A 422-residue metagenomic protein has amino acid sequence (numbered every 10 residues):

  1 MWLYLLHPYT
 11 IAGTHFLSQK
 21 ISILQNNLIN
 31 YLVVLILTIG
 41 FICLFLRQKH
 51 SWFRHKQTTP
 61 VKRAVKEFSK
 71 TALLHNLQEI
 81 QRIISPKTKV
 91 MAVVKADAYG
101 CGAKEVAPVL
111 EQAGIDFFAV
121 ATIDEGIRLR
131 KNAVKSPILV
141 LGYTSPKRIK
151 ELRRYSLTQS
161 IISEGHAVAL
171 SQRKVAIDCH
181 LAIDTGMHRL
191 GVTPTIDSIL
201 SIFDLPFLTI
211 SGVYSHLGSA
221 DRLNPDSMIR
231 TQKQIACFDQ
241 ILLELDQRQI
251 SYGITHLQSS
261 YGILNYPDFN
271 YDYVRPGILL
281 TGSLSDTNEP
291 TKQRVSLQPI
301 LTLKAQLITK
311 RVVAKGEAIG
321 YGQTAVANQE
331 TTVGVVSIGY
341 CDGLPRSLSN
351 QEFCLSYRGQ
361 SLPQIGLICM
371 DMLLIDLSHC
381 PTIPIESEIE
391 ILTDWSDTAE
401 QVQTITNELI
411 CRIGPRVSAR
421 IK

Functional and structural regions predicted by a protein language model:
M1-T58, T398: Alpha-helical transmembrane segments and their immediate juxtamembrane cytosolic regions
P8, A96-D97, T185, L217 (+3 more regions): Active-site metal-binding loops of divalent metal-dependent hydrolases
T14, I21-S22, N26, A182 (+3 more regions): Structured catalytic cores of enzymes that bind and process phosphorylated ligands/cofactors
T14-F16, Y99-G102, P267-N270: Histidine/acidic-residue-rich catalytic or RNA/ligand-binding cores of hydrolases and nuclease-related proteins
P60-K70, L74, E125, T144-P146 (+4 more regions): Active-site anion/phosphate-binding pocket segments in diverse small-molecule metabolic enzymes
A64-H75, P86-H256: Active-site-proximal beta-alpha core segment in soluble small-molecule metabolic enzymes
I83: Conserved PLP-enzyme active-site core in the AAT-like
